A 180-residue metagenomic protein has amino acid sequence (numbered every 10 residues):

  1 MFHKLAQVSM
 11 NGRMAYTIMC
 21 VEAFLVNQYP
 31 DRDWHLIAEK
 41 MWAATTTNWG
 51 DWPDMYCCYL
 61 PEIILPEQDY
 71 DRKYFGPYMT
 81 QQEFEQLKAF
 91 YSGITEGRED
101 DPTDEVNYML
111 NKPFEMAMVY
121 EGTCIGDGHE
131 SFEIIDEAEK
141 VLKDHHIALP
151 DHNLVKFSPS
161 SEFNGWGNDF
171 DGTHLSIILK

Functional and structural regions predicted by a protein language model:
M1-K4: Non-catalytic all-alpha helical scaffold/repeat segments
A6-Q7, N11-L154: Structured binding/interaction patches within domain cores
E137-K180: Charge-dense, extended regions
